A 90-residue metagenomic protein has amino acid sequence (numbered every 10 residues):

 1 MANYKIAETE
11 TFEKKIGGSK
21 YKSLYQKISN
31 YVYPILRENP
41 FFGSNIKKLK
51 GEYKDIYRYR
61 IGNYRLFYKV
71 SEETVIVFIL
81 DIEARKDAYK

Functional and structural regions predicted by a protein language model:
M1-K5, E10-G17, K22, Q26 (+3 more regions): Enriched for short, Lys/Arg-rich terminal
Y33-R58: A short, surface-exposed loop/turn module that caps and links secondary-structure elements
